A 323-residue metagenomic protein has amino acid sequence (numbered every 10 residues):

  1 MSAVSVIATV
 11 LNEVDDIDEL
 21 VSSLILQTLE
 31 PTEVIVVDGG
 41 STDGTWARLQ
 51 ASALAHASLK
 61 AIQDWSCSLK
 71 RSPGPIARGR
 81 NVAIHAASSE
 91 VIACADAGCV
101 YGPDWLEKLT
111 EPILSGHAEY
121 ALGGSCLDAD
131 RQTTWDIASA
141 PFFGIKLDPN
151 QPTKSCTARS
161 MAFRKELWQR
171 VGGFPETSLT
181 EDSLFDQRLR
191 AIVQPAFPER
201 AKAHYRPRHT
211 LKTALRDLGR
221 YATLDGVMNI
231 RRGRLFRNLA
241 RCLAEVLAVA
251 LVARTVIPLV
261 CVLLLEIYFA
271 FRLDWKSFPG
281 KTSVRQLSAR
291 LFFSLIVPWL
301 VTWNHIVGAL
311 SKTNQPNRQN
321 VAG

Functional and structural regions predicted by a protein language model:
M1-S23: N-proximal low-complexity "stem/linker" segments adjacent to membrane-targeting elements
S22-P31: Short, acidic, metal-binding catalytic loop of nucleotide-sugar glycosyltransferases
D38-A47, C99: A conserved acidic beta->alpha catalytic loop
S68-A87: Glycine-rich, basic loop-to-helix element that forms the pyrophosphate-binding segment of sugar-nucleotide handling
I92: Short aromatic/hydrophobic "clamp" motif used to bind/position activated sugar donors
V100, D104-T134, R206: Conserved donor NDP-sugar-binding/catalytic core segment of glycosyltransferases
D128, I145-F163, S178, A203-R206 (+1 more regions): A recurrent flexible, glycine/aromatic-enriched loop bordering the glycosyltransferase active site that acts as
P175-G233: Catalytic donor/gating beta->alpha subdomain of glycosyltransferases that bind UDP-sugars
